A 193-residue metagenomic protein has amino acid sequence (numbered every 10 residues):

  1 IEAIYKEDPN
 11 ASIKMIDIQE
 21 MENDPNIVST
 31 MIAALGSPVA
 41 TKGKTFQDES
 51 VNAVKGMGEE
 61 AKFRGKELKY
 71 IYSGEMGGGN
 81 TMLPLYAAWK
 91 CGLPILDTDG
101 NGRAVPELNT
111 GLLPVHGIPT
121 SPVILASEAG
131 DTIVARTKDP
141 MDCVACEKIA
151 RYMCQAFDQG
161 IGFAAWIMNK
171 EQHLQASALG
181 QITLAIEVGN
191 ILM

Functional and structural regions predicted by a protein language model:
I1, V54, G74-Y86, G102-E107: Short glycine/serine/threonine-rich phosphate/pyrophosphate-binding segments that cradle anionic phosphate groups
I4-S12, V54, G58-R64, A150-I161: Structural signal for hydrophobic packing residues in well-ordered secondary-structure cores of soluble enzyme domains
Y5-D17, K90-D131: Catalytic or ion-translocation cores adjacent to nucleophile or general acid/base/metal-coordination motifs in diverse
I18-E67: Glycine-rich oxoanion-binding loops at beta->alpha junctions
N23-L35, T110-M153: A structural-propensity feature for long, helix-poor, extended segments
K66-N80, P94-L96: A short, small-residue-rich loop immediately preceding and capping a beta-strand
L68, A156-K170: Flexible, glycine/charged-enriched surface loops at secondary-structure junctions
I167-M193: Accessory alpha-helical/coil subdomains and C-terminal extensions that flank or cap enzyme catalytic cores
